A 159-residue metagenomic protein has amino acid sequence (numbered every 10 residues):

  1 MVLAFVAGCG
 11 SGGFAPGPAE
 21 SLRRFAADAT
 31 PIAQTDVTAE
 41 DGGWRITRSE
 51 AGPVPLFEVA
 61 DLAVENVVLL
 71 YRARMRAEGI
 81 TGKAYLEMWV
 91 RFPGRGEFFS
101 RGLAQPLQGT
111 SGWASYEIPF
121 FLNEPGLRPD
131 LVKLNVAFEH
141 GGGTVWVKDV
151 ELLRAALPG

Functional and structural regions predicted by a protein language model:
M1-G8: Bacterial N-terminal signal peptides
C9-G159: Extracellular and organelle-lumenal recognition/adhesion modules and their flexible linkers in secreted
